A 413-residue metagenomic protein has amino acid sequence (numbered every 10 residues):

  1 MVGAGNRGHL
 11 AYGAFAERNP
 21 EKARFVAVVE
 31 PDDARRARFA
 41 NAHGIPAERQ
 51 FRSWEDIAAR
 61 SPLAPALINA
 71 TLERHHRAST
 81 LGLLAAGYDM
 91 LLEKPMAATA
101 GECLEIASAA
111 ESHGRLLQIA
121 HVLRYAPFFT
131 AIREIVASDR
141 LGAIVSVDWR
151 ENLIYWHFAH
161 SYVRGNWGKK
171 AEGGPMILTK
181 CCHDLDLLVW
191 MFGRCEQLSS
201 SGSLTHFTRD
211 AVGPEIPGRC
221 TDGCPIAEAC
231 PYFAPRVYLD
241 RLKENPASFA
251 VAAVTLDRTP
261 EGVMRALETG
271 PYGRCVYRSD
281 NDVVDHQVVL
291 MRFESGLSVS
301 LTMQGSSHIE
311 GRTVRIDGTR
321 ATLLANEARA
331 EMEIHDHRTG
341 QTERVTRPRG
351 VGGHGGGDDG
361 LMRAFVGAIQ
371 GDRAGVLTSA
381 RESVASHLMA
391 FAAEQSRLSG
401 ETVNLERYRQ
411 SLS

Functional and structural regions predicted by a protein language model:
M1-I45: N-terminal Rossmann-like dinucleotide-binding module
G5, H43-A109: Beta-loop-alpha module in the N-terminal Rossmann-like domain of NAD(P)-dependent dehydrogenases, especially those
G5-L10, L123-A266, Y272-G273, G400: Predominantly a Rossmann-like dinucleotide-binding segment in NAD(P)-dependent oxidoreductases
G5-N6, R77, L104-E105, R124-A126 (+8 more regions): Catalytic cores of eukaryotic secretory-pathway lumenal/extracellular enzymes that build and remodel glycoconjugates
L10, H43, V283-S413: C-terminal helical cap and adjacent loop that interface with cofactors, partners, or active-site loops
N69, L92, L117-I119, D148 (+1 more regions): Hydrophobic residues in well-ordered beta-strands that form the structural core
E105-V122, G142-V147: Rossmann-fold dehydrogenase core element
